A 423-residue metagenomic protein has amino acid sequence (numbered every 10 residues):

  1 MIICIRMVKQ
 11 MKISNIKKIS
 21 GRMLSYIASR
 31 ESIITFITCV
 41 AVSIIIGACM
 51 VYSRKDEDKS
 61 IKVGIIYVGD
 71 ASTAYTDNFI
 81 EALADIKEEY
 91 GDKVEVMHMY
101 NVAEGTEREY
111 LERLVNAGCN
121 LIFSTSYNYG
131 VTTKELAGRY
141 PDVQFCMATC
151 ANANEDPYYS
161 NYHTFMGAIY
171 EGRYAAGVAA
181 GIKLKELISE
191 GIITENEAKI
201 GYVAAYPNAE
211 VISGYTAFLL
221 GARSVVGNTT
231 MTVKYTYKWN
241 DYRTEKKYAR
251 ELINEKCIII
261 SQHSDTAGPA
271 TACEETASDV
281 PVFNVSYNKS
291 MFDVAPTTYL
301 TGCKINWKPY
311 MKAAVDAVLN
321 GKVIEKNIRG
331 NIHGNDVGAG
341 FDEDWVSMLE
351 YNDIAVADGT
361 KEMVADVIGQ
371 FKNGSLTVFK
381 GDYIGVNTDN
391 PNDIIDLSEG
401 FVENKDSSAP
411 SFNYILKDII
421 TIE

Functional and structural regions predicted by a protein language model:
M1-S60: Gram-positive cell-envelope targeting signals
V63-A82, I86, Y90, M97-E107 (+2 more regions): Extracytoplasmic "Venus flytrap"
I65-I66, G118-Y127, Q144-A148, N254-T266 (+2 more regions): Periplasmic-binding protein-like
L83, R173-T229, R329-V356: An alpha-beta-alpha
P141-F165, S290-A295: Flexible loop/hinge segments that line or gate small-molecule binding clefts
F165-E195, K304-V323: Hydrophobic alpha-helical segments within soluble ligand-binding/sensing domains
A209-C257: Extracellular/periplasmic Venus flytrap/periplasmic-binding protein
G321-E423: Segments of small-molecule ligand-sensing domains
